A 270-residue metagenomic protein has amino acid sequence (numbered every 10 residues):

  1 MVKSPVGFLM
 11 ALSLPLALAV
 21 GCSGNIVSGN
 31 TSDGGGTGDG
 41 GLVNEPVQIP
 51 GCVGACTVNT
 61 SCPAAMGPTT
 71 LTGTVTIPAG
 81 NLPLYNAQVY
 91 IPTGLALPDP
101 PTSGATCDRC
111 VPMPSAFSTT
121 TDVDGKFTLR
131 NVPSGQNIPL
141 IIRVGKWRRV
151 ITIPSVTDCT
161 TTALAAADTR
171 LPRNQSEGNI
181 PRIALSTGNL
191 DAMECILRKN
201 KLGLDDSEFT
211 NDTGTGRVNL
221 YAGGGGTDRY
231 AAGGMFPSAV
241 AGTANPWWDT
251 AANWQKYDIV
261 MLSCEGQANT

Functional and structural regions predicted by a protein language model:
M1-L16: Bacterial N-terminal signal peptides that target proteins for export
L18-G21: C-terminal motif of bacterial Sec signal peptides marking the signal peptidase cleavage site
S23-I26: Bacterial signal peptide processing site
G35-T70, T74-G80: Beta-strand-rich domain onsets/edges
L71-Y85, P92-L97: Structural motif
V89-I91, G125, G135-I151: A short, solvent-exposed beta-strand micro-motif common in secreted/extracellular proteins
T93-R130: Short, acidic Ser/Thr/Gly-rich low-complexity loop/linker segments typical of extracellular and cell-surface proteins
D191-T270: Helical hinge/lid and interdomain linker segments adjacent to catalytic or ligand-binding clefts that mediate domain
